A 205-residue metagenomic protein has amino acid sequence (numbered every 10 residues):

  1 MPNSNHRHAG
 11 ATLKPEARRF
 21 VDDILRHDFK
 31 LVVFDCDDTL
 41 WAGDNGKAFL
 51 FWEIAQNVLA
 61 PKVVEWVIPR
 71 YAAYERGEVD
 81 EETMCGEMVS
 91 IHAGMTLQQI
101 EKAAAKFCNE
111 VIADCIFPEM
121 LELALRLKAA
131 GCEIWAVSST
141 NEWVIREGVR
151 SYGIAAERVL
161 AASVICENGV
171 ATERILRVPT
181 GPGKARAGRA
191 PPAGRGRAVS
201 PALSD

Functional and structural regions predicted by a protein language model:
P2-L31, Q98-W135, S139-D205: C-terminal cap/substrate-recognition subdomain and adjoining C-terminal extension of metal-dependent phosphatase-like
K30-G46: Asp-based phosphoryl-transfer active-site loop
N45-L125: A metal-dependent, Asp-based hydrolase signature
